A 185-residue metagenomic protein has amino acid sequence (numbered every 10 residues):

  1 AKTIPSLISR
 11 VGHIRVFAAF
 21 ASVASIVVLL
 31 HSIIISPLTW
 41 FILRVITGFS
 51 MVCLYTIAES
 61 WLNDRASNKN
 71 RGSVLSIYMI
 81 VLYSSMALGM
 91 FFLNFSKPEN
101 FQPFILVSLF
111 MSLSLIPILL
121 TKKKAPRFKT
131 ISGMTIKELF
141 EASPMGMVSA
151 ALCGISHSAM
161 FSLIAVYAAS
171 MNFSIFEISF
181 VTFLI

Functional and structural regions predicted by a protein language model:
K2-H13, K97: Helix-to-loop junctions at the C-terminal end of transmembrane segments in multipass secondary transporters
R15-L29, S108: Structural signature of the two symmetry-related core transmembrane helices
I33-I35: Helix-breaking motifs and short loop linkers at transmembrane-helix boundaries and internal kinks in secondary membrane
L38-I46: Paired small-residue
V45, F140-A159: Pair of pore-lining "gating" transmembrane helices in MFS-fold secondary transporters
V45-I80: Cytoplasmic helix-loop-helix junction between adjacent transmembrane helices in 12-TM secondary transporters
S108-F128: C-terminal membrane-cytosol helix-exit motif in multi-pass small-molecule transporters
S162-E177: Short amphipathic helix-loop junctions that connect adjacent transmembrane helices in Major Facilitator Superfamily/SLC
